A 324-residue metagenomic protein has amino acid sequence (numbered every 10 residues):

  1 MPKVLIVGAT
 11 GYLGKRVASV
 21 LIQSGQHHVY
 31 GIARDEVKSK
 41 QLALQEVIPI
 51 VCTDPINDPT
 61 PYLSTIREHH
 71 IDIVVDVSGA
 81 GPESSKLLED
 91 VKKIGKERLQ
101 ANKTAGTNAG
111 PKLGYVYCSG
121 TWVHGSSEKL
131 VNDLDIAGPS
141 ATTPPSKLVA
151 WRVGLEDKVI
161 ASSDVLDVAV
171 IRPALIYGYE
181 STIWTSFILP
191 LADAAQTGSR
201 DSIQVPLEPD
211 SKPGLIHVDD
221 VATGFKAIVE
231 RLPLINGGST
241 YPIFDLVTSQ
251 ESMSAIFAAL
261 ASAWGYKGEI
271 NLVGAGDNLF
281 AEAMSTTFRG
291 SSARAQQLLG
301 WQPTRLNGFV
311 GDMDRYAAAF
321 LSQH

Functional and structural regions predicted by a protein language model:
P2-H27: N-terminal Rossmann NAD(P)H-binding glycine-rich loop of SDR-like oxidoreductase domains
V7, V91-A150, A169: Conserved Rossmann-fold NAD(P)-dependent oxidoreductase catalytic core, especially the SDR/UDP-sugar
R34-Q100: NAD(P)H-binding glycine-rich loop region in Rossmannoid oxidoreductase-like domains and their noncatalytic homologs
T142-I171, Y179: Active-site Tyr-X1-5-Lys
S163-K212: NAD(P)-dependent short-chain dehydrogenase/reductase
L191-V205, K212-F244: Alpha-helical substrate-binding/gating segment
A222-F280: Mid/C-terminal beta-alpha module of Rossmann-like enzyme folds, strongest in SDR-family dehydrogenases/epimerases
L306-H324: Amphipathic terminal alpha-helices
